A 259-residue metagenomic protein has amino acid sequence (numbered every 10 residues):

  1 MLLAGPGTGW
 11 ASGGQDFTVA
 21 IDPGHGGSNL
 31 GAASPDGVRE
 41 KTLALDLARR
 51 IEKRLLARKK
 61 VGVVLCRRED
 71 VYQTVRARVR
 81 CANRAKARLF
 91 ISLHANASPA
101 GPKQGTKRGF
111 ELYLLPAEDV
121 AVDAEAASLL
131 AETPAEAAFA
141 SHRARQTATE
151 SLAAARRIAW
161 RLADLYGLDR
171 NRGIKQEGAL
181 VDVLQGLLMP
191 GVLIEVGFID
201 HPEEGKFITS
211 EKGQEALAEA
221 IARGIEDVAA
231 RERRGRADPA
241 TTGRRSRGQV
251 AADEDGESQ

Functional and structural regions predicted by a protein language model:
A4, G9-G14: Boundary at the C-terminal end of the N-terminal hydrophobic targeting segment
G14-F17, T42, D46-Q259: Active-site-proximal helix/loop segments of hydrolytic enzymes
G24-G27: Short polar catalytic/cofactor-binding loops
G31-D46: Glycine- and acidic-residue-enriched helix-capping/strand-helix junction motifs
